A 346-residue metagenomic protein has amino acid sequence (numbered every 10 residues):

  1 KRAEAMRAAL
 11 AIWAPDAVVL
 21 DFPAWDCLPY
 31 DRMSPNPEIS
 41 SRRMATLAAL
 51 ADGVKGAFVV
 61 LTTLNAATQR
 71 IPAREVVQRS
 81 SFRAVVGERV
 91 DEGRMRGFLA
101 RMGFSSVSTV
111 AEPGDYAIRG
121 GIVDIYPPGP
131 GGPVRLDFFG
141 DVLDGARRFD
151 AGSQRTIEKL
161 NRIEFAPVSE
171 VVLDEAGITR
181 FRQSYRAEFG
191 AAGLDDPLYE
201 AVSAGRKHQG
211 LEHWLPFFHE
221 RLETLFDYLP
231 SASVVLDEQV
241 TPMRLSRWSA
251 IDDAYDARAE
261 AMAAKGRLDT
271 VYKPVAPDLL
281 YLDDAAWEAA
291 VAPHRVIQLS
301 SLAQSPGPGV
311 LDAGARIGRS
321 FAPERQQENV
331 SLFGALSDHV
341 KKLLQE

Functional and structural regions predicted by a protein language model:
K1-E346: Conserved beta-alpha structural segments and adjacent helices that either
